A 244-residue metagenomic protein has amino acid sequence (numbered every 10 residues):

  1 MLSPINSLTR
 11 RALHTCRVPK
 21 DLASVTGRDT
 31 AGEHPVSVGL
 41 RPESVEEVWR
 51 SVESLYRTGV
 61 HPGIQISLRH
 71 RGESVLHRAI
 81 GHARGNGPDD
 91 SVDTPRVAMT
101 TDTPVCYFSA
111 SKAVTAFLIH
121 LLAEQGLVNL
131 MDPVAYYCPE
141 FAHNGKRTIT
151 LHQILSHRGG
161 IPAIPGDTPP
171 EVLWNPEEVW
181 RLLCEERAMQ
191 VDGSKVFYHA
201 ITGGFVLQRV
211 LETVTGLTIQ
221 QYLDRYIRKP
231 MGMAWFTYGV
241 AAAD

Functional and structural regions predicted by a protein language model:
I5-V45: Short, compositionally biased leader-like segments
V38-V105, N129: Short, conserved catalytic-motif segment at the N-terminal edge
E46, S51-E53, G72, P104-D132 (+1 more regions): Active-site SXXK
G63, N129-P133, K146-T150, T218-Y222: Alpha-helix N-cap and coil->helix boundary residues
T101-P104, I149, I161-D244: Catalytic-site signature segments of enzymes, centered on catalytic residues
L130-N144, K229-M231: Short, glycine/proline-biased beta-turn/loop segments that scaffold the active-site neighborhood
A142-I164: Conserved catalytic neighborhood of penicillin-recognizing serine enzymes
